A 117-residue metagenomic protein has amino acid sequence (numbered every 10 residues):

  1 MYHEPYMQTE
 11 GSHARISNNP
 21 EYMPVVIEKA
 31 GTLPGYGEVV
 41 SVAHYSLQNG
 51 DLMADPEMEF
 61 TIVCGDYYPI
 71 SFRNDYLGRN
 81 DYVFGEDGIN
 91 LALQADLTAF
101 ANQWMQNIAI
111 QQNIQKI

Functional and structural regions predicted by a protein language model:
M1-E4, M58, W104: Aromatic-residue detector
M1-L47: Negatively charged, low-complexity tracts enriched in Asp/Glu with abundant Ser/Thr
G37, M53-D55, A99: Short, well-structured alpha-helical interface segments that form or flank functional binding sites
Y45-G88: Amphipathic protein-protein interaction modules
S71-I117: Helix-rich interaction surfaces within compact, conserved domain-sized segments that mediate assembly or partner
